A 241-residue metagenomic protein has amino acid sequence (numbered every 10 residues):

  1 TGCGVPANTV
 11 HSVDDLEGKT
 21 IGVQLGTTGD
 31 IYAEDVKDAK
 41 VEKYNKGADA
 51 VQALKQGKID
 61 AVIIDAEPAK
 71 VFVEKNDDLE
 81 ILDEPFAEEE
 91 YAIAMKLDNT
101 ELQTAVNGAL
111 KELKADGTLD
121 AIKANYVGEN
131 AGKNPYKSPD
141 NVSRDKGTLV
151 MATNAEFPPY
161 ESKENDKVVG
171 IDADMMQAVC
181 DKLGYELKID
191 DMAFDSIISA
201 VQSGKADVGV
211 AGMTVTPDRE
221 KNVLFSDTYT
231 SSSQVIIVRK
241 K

Functional and structural regions predicted by a protein language model:
G4, T27, K70, A92-G132 (+2 more regions): Extended ligand-binding regions for polar small-molecule ligands
G4-K19, R239-K241: Flexible hinge/capping segments at coil-to-helix
A7-T9, L25-T28, E42-Q56, E89 (+2 more regions): Short helix-initiation/N-cap motifs at beta->coil->alpha
V13-G26, T148-T153: Short loop->beta-strand "edge-of-pocket" segments that line small-molecule binding or catalytic clefts across diverse
T28-K40, D77, I81-P85, N107-K146: Ligand-binding clefts/hinges and TM-proximal coupling segments of bilobed small-molecule sensing domains
I31-D35, V51-Q56, D60-A87, D195-S199 (+1 more regions): A ligand-binding cleft/hinge motif common to bilobed small-molecule-binding domains
A66, K70-N107, N130-S138, V142 (+2 more regions): Periplasmic-binding protein-like
D145-M213, K221: Extracytoplasmic small-molecule ligand-binding "clamshell" domains of the periplasmic binding protein/Venus flytrap
